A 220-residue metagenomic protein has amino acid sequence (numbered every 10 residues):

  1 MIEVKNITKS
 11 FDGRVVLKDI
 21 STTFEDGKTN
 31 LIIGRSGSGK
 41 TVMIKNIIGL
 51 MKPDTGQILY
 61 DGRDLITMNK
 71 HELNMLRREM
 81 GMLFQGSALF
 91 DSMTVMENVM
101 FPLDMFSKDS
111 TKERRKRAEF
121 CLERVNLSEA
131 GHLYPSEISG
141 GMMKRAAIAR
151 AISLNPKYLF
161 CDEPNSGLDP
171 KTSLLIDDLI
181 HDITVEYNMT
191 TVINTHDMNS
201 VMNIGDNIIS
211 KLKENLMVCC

Functional and structural regions predicted by a protein language model:
I48: Helix-to-loop junction immediately C-terminal to a conserved catalytic motif
G56-D64: Conserved ABC transporter NBD signature motif
M93-F101: Short coil-to-helix segment of the ABC ATPase nucleotide-binding domain corresponding to the Q-loop/switch region
Y134-I138, M142: Conserved ABC ATPase signature
S153-K157: A short, proline-enriched helix->beta-strand linker immediately N-terminal to the Walker B motif in ABC-type P-loop
L159-D162: Catalytic Walker B motif of ABC-type/P-loop ATPase nucleotide-binding domains
P170-T172: Helix N-cap at the start of a conserved alpha-helix in ABC-type nucleotide-binding domains
